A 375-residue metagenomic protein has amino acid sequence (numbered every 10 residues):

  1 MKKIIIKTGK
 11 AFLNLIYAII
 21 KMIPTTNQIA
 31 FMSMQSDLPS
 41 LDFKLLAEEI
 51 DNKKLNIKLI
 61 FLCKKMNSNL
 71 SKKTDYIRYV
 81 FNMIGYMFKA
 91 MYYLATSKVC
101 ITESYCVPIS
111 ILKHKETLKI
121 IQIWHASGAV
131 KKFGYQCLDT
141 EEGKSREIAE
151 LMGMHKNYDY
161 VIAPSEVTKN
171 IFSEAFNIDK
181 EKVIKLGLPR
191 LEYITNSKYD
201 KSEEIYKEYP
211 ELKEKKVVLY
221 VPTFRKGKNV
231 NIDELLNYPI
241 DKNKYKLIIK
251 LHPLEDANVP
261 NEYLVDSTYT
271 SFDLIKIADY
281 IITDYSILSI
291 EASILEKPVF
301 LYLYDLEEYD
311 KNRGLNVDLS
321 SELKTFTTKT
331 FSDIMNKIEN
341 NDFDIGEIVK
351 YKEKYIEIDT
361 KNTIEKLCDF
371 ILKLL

Functional and structural regions predicted by a protein language model:
M1-K89: N-terminal pre-catalytic "stem/leader" segment of glycosyltransferase-like enzymes
K2-N14, V130-G227, E347-V349: A nucleotide-sugar donor-handling region in carbohydrate enzymes
S40-E49, E174-A175, V183-P260, T328 (+2 more regions): Conserved catalytic-core segment of nucleotide-activated headgroup transferases in glycan assembly
I57-K64, V161-A163, I248-H252: Short internal beta-strands
I77-K144: Extended catalytic core of nucleotide-activated donor transferases of GT-like folds
V99-V107, I111-H114, K119-W124, T268-R313: A donor-sugar binding/catalytic signature common to diverse glycosyltransferases and related nucleotide-sugar
P260, I287-I356: Catalytic binding pocket for nucleotide-activated donors in carbohydrate/polymer assembly enzymes
D359-L375: C-terminal alpha-helical cap of glycosyltransferases
